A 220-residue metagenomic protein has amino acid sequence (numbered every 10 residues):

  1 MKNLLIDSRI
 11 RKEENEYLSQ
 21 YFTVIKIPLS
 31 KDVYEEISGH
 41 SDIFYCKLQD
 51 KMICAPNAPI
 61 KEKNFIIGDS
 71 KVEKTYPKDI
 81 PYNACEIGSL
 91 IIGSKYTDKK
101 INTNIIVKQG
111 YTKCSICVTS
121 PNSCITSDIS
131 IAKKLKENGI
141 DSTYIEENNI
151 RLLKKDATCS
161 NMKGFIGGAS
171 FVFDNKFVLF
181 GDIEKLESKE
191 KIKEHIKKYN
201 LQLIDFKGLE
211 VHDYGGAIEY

Functional and structural regions predicted by a protein language model:
M1-Y220: Histidine/cysteine-enriched polar flanking segments
